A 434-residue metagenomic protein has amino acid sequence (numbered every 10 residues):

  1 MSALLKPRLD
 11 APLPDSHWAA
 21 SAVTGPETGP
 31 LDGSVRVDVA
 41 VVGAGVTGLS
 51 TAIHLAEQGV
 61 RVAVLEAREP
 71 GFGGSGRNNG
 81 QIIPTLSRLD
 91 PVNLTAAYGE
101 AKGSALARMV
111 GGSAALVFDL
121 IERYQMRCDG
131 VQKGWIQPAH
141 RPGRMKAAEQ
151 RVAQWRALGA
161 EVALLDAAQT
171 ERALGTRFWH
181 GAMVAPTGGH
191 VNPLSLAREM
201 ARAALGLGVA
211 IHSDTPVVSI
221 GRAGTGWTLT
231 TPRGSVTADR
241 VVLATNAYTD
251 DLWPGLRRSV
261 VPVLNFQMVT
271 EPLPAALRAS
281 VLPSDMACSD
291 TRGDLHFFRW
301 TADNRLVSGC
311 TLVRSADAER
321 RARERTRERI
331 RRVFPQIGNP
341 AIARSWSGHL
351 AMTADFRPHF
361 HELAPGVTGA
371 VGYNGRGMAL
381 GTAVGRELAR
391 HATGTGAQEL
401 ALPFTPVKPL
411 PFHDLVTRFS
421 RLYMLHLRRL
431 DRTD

Functional and structural regions predicted by a protein language model:
M1-V39: Extreme N-terminal leader/targeting segments of oxidoreductases
T28, E100, R127-Q137, Q169-A203 (+2 more regions): Helix-loop-beta segment of a Rossmann-like dinucleotide-binding subdomain
V37-V64: N-terminal Rossmann-like FAD-binding beta1-loop-alpha1 element of flavoenzymes
E57-R77: Glycine-rich FAD pyrophosphate-binding loop
T85-A167: Dinucleotide-binding Rossmann-like beta1-alpha1 core, especially the glycine-rich loop that anchors the ADP
A115, R123-V131, V217-S219, S235-P365: Active-site substrate-recognition segment that forms the wall of the catalytic cavity or substrate channel
K146, A153-Q154, R177-D239: Helical element adjacent to the flavin cofactor pocket in flavoenzyme catalytic cores
A316-R432: C-terminal catalytic lobe of FAD-dependent flavoproteins
